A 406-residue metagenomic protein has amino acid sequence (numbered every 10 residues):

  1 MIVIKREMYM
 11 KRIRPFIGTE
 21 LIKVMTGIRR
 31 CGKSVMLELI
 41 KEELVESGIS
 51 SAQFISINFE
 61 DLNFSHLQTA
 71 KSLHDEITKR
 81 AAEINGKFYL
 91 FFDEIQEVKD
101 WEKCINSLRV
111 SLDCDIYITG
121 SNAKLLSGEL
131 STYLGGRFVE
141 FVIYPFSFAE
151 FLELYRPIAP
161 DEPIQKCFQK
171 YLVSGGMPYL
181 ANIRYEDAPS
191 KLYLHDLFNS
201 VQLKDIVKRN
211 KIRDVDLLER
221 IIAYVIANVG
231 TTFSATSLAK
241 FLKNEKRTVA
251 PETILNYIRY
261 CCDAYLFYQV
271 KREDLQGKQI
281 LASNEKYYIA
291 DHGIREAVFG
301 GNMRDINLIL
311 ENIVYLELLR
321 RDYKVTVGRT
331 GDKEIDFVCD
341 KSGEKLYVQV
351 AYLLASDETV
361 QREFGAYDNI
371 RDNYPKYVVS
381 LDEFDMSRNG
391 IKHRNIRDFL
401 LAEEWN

Functional and structural regions predicted by a protein language model:
I4-G18: Pre-Walker A adenine-sensing motif
M25: Hydrophobic anchor at the beta1->P-loop junction of P-loop NTPases
K33: Conserved lysine of the Walker
M36, I40: Hydrophobic positions on the alpha1 helix immediately C-terminal to the Walker A/P-loop
S56-G86: Short glycine-rich substrate-engagement loop in P-loop NTPases that contacts/grips substrate
A123, G128-T232, Y265: Interdomain motor-coupling "hinge/lid" segment immediately C-terminal to the ATP-binding subdomain of NTP-driven enzymes
Y185-K345: Accessory nucleic acid-recognition modules appended to NTPase machines
G328, Y352-R397: Catalytic cores of nucleic-acid endonucleases
